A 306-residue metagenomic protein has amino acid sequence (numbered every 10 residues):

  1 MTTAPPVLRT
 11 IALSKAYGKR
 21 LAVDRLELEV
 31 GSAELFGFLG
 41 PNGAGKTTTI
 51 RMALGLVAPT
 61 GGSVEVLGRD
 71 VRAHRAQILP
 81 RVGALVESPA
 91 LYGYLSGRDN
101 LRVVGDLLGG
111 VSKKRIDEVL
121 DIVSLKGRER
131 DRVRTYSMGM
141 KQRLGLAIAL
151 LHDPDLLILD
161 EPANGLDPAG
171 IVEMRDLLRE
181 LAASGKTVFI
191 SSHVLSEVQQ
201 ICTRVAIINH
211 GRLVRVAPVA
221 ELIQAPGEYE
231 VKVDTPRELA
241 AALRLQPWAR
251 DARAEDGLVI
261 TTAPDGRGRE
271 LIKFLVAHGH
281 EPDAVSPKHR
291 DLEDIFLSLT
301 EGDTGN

Functional and structural regions predicted by a protein language model:
M1-T3: Pre-NBD coupling/linker segments of ABC/ABC-like ATPases
P5-T10, K15-N209, R215: ABC transporter nucleotide-binding domains
V71, R75, V219, P236 (+1 more regions): Residues at or immediately preceding the N-termini of alpha-helices
H74, A149, V216, L222 (+2 more regions): Residues that scaffold the ATP/ADP-binding catalytic core of kinase and kinase-like folds
A84-E87, G110, L125, E228 (+3 more regions): Residue-level marker of structural boundaries
R175-T262: ABC transporter nucleotide-binding domain
G227-L299, N306: Short, charged/small-residue-rich alpha-helical element at the C-terminal edge of ABC transporter nucleotide-binding
